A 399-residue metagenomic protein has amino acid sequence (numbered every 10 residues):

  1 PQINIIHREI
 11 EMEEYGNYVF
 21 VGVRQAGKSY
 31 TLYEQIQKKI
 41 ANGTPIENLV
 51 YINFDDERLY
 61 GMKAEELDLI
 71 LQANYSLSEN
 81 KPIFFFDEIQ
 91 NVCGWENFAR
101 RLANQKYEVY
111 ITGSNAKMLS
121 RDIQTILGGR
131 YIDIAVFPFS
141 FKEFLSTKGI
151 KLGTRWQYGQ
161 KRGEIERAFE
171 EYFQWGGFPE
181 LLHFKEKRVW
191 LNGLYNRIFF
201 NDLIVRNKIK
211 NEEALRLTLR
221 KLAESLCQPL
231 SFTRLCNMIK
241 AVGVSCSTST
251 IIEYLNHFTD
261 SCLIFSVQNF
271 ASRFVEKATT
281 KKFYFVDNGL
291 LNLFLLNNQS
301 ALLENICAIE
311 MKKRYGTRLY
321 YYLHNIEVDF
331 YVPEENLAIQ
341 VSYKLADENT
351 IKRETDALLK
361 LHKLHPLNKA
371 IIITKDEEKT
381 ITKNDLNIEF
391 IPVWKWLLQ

Functional and structural regions predicted by a protein language model:
Q2-Y15: Pre-Walker A adenine-sensing motif
F20: Hydrophobic anchor at the beta1->P-loop junction of P-loop NTPases
K28-S29: Conserved lysine of the Walker
V50-N80: Short glycine-rich substrate-engagement loop in P-loop NTPases that contacts/grips substrate
S78-W95: Conserved P-loop NTPase "ATPase switch" module shared by AAA+ and STAND
A116, R121-P229: Interdomain motor-coupling "hinge/lid" segment immediately C-terminal to the ATP-binding subdomain of NTP-driven enzymes
H183-A338, Y343: Accessory nucleic acid-recognition modules appended to NTPase machines
E377-Q399: Domain-level recognition of nuclease-like catalytic cores that cleave nucleotide substrates
